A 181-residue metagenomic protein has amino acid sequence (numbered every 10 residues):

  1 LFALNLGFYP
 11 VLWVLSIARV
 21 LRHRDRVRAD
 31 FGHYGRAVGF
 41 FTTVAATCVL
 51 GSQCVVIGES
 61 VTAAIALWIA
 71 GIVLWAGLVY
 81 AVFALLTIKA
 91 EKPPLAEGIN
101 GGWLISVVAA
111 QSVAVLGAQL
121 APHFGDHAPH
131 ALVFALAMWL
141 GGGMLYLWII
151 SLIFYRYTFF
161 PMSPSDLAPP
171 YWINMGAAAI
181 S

Functional and structural regions predicted by a protein language model:
L1, C54-A63, G117-V133: Helix-coil boundary and interhelical linker segments in multi-pass alpha-helical membrane proteins
L1-I17: N-terminal signal-anchor module of multipass membrane proteins
L1-N5, D25-S52, W68-G71, T87-A118 (+3 more regions): Juxtamembrane helix-loop boundaries in multi-pass membrane proteins
P10-L15, I150-R156, A177-S181: C-terminal transmembrane-bundle signature of multipass membrane proteins, characterized by strong activation on
I17-R26, S52-A63, L85-I88: Transmembrane alpha-helix boundary signature
E59-A70, L74: Transmembrane helix-loop-helix
V79-I88, L116-G117, M144-T158: Juxtamembrane interface elements at the cytosolic ends of transmembrane helices in multi-pass membrane proteins
